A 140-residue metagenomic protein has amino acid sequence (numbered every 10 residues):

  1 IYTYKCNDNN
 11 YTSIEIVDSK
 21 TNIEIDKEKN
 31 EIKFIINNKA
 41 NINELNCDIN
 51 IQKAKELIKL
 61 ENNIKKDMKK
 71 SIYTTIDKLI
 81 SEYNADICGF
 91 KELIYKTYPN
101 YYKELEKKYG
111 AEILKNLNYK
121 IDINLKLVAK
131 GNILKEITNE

Functional and structural regions predicted by a protein language model:
I1-E140: Active-site environment of non-heme Fe oxygenases that use a 2-His-1-carboxylate facial triad
